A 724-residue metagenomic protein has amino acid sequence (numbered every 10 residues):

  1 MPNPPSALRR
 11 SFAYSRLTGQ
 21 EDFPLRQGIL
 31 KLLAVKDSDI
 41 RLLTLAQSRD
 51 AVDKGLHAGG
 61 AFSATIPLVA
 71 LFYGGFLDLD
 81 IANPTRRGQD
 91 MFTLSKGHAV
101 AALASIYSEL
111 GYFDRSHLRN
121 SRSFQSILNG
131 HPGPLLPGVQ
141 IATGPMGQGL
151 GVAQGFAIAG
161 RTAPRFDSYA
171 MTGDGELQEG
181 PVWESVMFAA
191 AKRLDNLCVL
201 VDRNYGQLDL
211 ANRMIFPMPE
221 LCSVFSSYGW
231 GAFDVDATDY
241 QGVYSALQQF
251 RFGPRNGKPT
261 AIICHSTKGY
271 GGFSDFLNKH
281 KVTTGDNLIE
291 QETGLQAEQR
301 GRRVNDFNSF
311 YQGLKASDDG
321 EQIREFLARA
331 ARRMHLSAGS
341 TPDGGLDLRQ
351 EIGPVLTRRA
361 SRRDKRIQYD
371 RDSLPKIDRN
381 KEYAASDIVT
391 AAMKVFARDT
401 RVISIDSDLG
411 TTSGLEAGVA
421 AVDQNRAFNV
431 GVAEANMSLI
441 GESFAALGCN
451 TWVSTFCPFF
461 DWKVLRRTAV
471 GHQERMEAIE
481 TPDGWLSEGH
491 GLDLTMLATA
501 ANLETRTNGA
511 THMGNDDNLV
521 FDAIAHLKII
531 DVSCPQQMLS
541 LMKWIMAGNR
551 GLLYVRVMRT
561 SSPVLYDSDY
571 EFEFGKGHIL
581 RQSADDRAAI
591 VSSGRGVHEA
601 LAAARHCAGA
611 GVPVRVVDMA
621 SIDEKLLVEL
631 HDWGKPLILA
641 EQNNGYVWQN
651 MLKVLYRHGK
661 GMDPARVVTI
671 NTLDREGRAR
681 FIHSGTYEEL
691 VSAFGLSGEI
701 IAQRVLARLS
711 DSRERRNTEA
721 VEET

Functional and structural regions predicted by a protein language model:
M1-Y169, P219, R324-R550, S561 (+4 more regions): Thiamine diphosphate
S123-L136, F156-I158, T162-S168, V182-A330 (+5 more regions): Thiamine diphosphate
D174: Residue(s) in the substrate-gating loop at a strand-loop-helix junction that position the organic substrate next
